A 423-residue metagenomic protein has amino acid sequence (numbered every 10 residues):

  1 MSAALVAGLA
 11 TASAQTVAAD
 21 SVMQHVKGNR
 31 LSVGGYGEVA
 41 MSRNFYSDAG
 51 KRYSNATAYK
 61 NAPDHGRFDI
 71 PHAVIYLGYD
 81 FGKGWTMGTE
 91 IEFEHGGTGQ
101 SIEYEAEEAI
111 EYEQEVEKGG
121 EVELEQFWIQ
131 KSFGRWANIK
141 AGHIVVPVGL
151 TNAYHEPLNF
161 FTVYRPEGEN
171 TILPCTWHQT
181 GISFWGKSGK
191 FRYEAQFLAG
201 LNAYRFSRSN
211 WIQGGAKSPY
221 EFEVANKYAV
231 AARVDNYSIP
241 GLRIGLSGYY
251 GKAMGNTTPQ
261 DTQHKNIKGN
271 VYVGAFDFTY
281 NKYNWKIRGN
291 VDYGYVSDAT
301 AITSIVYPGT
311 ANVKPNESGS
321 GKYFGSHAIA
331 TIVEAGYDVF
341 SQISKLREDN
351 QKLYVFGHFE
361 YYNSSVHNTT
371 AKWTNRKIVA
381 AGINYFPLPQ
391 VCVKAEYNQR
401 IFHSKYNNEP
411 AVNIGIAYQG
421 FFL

Functional and structural regions predicted by a protein language model:
M1-G8: Bacterial N-terminal signal peptides
G8-H65, L150, E167, I343-L353 (+1 more regions): Outer-membrane beta-barrel biogenesis signature
V22-F45, P63-A203, N226-A231, D235-R243 (+5 more regions): Outer membrane beta-barrel
V26, Y46-D48, Y59-A62, E105 (+3 more regions): Outer-membrane beta-barrel pore domains
K51-Y59, A106-E108, L158-P166, I212-G215 (+2 more regions): Short glycine/proline- and charge-enriched loop/turn segments that cap or connect secondary-structure elements
E115-V116, E169-T171, K217-E221, G321: Active-site rim elements
C175, E221-Y228, N266-N270: Active-site glycine- and acidic-residue-rich loops that bind and position anionic ligands or nucleotide-like cofactors
R205, N210-T257: Loop-centered beta-sheet repeat module
